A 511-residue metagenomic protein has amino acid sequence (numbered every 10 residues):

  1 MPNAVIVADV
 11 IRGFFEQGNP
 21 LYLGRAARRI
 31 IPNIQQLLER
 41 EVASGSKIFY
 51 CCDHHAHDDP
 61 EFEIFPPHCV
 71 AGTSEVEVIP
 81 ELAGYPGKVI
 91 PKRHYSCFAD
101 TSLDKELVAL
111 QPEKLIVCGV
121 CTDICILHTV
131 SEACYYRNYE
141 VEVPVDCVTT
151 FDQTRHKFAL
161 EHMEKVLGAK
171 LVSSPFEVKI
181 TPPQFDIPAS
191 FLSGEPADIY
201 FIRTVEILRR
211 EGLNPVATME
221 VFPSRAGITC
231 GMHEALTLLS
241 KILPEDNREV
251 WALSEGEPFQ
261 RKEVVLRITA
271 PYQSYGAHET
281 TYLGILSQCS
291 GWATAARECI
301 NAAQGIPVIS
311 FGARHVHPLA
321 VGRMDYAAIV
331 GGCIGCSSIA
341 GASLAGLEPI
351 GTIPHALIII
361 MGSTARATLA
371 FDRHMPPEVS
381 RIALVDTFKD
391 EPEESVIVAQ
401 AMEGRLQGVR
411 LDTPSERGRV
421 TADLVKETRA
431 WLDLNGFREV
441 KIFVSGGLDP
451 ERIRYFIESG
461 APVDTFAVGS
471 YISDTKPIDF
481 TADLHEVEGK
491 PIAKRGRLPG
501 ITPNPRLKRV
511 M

Functional and structural regions predicted by a protein language model:
M1-A4, E39-S44, P67-I180: Active-site-adjacent betaalpha module
M1-K88: Active-site acidic carboxylates
I6-A8, C52, V145, V385 (+1 more regions): Active-site flanking residues adjacent to catalytic metal/cofactor-binding acidic residues
Q35-V42, V108, C134, L243 (+5 more regions): Surface-exposed amphipathic alpha-helices with a cationic face
H94, C121, C147, G256 (+6 more regions): Active-site-proximal loop/turn and secondary-structure-junction residues that shape catalytic pockets, frequently
A133, K262, A342, V409 (+1 more regions): Conserved, mostly hydrophobic/aromatic
I180-P377, R405, T481-M511: Ordered alpha/beta subdomains of enzyme catalytic regions
A356-M511: Glycine-rich phosphate/ribose-binding loops and adjacent secondary-structure elements that form binding surfaces
